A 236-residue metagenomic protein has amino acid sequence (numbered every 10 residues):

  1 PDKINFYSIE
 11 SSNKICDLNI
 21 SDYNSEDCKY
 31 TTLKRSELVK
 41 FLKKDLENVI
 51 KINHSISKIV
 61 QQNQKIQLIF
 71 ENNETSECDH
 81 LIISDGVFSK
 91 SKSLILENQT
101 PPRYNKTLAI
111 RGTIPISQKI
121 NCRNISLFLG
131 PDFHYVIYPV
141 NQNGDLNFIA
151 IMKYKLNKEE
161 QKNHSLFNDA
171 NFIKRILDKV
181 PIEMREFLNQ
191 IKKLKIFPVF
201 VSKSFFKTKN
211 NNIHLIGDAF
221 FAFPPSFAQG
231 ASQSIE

Functional and structural regions predicted by a protein language model:
P1-L96, T100-T113, N157-E160, F167-A170: Conserved N-terminal helical subregion
Y7-I9, N53-S55, E71, G130 (+3 more regions): Conserved beta-strand termini and adjacent loop/short-helix elements that scaffold enzyme active sites in alpha/beta
C16-Y30, K34-V39, E74, I116-I196: Conserved FAD/dinucleotide-binding core of flavoprotein oxidoreductases
K34, I52, M152, I216-A219: A secondary-structure boundary/capping signal
L42, N73, Q99-P102, S126-L127 (+3 more regions): Short secondary-structure boundary/capping segments
N53, Q62, P131, V140-Q142 (+1 more regions): Structural motif
E77, D145, N211-N212: Conserved catalytic motifs of the protein kinase core domain
I82-I83, I110, I137, F172 (+1 more regions): Conserved mid-domain beta->alpha element of the FAD-binding
